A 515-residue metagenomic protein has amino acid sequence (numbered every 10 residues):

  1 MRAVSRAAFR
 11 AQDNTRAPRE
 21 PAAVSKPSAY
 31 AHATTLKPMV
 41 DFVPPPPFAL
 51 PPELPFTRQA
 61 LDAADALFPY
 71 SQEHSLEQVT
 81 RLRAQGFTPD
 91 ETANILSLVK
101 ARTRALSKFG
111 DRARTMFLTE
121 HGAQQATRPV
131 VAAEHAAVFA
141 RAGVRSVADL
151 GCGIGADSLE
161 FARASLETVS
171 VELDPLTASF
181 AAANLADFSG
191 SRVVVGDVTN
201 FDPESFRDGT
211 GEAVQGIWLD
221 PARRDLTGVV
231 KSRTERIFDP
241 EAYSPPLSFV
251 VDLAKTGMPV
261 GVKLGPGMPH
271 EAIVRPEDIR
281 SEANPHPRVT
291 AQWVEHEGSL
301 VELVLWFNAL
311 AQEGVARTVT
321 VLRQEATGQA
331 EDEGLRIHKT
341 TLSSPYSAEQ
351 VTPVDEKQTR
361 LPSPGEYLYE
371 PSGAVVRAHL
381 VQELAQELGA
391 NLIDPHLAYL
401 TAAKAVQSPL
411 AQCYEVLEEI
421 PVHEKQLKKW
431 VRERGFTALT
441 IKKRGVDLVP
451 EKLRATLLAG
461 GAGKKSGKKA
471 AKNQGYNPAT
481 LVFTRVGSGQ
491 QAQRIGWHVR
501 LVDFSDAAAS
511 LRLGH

Functional and structural regions predicted by a protein language model:
R2-H515: SAM-dependent transferase fold signal centered on methyltransferase-like domains, encompassing both Class I
